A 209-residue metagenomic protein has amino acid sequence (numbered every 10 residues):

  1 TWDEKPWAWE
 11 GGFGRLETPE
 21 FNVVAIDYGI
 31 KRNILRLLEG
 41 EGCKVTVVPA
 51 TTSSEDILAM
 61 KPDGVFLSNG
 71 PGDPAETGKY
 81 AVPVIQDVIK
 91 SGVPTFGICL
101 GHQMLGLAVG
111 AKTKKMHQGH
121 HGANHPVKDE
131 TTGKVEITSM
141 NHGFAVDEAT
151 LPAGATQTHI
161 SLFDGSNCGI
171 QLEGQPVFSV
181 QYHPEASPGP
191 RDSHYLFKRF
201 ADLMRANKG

Functional and structural regions predicted by a protein language model:
T1-M60, G72, E185-D192, K198-G209: RNA-binding accessory domains that recognize and position tRNA/RNA substrates
N22-I26, T138-S139, F178-Y182: Active-site-proximal beta-strand elements of phosphoester/diester hydrolases
I30-K31, S53, L100-G101, H142 (+1 more regions): A generic "binding-loop/recognition-motif" signal
E41, M60, S91-G92, A153-G154 (+1 more regions): Structured helix-beta-strand junction loops
A59, D63-G64, N69-E148, G189-N207: Cysteine-nucleophile active-site neighborhood
G133-Q175: Catalytic beta-strand/loop cores that center a nucleophilic Ser/Cys/Thr and support acyl-enzyme chemistry
